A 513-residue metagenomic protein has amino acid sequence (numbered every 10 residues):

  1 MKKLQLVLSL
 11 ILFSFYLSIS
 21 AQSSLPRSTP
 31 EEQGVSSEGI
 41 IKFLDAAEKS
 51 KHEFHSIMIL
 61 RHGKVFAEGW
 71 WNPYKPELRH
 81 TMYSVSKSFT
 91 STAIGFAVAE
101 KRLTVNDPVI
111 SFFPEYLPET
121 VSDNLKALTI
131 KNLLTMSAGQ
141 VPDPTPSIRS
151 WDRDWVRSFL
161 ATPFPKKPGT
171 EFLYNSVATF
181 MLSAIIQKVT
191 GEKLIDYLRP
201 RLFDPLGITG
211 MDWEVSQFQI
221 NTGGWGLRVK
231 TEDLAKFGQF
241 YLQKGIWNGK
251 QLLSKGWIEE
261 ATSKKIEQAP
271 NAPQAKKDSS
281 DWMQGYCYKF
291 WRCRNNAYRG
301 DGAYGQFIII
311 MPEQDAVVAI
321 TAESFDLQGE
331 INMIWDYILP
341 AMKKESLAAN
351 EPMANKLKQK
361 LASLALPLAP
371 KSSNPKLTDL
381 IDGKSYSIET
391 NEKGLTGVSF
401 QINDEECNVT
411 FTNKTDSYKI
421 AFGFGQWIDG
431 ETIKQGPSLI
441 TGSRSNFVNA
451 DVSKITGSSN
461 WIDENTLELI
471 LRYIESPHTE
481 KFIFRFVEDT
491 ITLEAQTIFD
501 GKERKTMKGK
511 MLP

Functional and structural regions predicted by a protein language model:
M1-Q22: Bacterial Sec-dependent N-terminal signal peptides
L44-K75, D315: A short, well-structured edge-of-sheet supersecondary motif
G63, H80-N106, L133, L182-I186 (+1 more regions): Active-site SXXK
T81, E100-A138, A161, E192-W225 (+1 more regions): Active-site helix/loop module of the DD-peptidase/beta-lactamase fold, centered on the serine-lysine SxxK catalytic
A178-I185, W225-I246, I258, Q306-E323 (+1 more regions): Active-site-proximal alpha-helical segments within enzyme catalytic domains
E259-V318: Active-site Gly/Thr loop motif
G302-A369: Structured C-terminal helix/loop/strand segments within mature extracytoplasmic catalytic/sensor domains
P352-P513: Peripheral terminal and inter-domain segments
